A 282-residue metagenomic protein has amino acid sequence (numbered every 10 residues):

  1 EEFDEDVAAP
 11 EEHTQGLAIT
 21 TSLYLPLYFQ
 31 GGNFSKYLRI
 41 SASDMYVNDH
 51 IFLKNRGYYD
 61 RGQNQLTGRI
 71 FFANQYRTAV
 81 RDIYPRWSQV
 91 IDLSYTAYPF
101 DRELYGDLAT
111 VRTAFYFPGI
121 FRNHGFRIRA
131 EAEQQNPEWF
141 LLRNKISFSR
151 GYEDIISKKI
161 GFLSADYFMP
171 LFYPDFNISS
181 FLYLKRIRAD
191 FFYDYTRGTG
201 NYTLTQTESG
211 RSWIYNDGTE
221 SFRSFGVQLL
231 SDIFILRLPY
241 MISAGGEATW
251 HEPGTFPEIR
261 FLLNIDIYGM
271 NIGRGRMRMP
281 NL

Functional and structural regions predicted by a protein language model:
E1-L23, R39-Y46, W87-L282: C-terminal transmembrane beta-barrel domains of outer membrane proteins
E12-T14, G31-S35, R61, R81-R86 (+1 more regions): Edge/loop elements at the starts and ends of beta-strands within beta-rich repeat scaffolds
T21, L25-S35: Transmembrane beta-barrel wall of Gram-negative outer-membrane proteins
Q30-G31, A73-Y84, P118-R122: Secondary-structure boundary elements
G32-F34, N48-H50, S179-F181: Short, structured coil/loop segments at alpha-helix boundaries
V47-A79, I83: Outer-membrane beta-barrel transmembrane domain signature of Gram-negative proteins, especially the mid-to-C-terminal
